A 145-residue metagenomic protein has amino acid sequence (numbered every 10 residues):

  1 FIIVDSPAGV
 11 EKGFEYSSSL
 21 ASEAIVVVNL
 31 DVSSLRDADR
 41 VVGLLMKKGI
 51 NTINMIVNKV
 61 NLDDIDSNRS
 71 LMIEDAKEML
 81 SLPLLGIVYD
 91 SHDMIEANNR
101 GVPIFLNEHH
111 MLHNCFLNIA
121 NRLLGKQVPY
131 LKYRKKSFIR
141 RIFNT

Functional and structural regions predicted by a protein language model:
F1-D90, I95-E96: Conserved catalytic-core segment of NTP-binding enzymes
I53, H109, L131-R134: Residue-level detector of alpha-helical recognition elements and their boundaries
L71-D75, M111, F138: Exposed alpha-helical structural elements
E74, P103-F105, L123: Short alpha-helix boundary/capping motifs
P83, D93, N118-T145: P-loop NTP-binding site
R100-N114: C-terminal boundary of histidine-terminating zinc-finger modules
